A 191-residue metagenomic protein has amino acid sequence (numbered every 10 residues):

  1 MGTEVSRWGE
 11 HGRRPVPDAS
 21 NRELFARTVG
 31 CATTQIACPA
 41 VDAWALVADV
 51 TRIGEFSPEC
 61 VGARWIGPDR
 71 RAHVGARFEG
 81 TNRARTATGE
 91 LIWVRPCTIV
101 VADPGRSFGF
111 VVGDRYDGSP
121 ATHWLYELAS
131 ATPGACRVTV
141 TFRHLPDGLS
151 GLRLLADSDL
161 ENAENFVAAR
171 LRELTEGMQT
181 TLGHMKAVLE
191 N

Functional and structural regions predicted by a protein language model:
G2, W65-H123, E176-N191: Glycine-rich portal/gate segments that line the openings of hydrophobic small-molecule binding cavities
G2-V74: Hydrophobic ligand-binding cavity/cleft-lining segments
R27-Q35, R77, V94, S107 (+2 more regions): Intrinsic-disorder/low-complexity, polar/charged segments enriched in Ser/Thr/Lys/Arg/Asp/Glu/Gln
Q35, V100-V101, A129-S130: Well-ordered beta-strand positions
P39, P104-G105, A131-A135: Short strand-connecting beta-turns/loops that link adjacent beta-strands
D42-V47, I53, F78, I99 (+3 more regions): Hydrophobic pocket/interface hotspot
G62, A87, D147: Flexible, glycine-rich phosphate/dinucleotide-binding loops and adjacent beta-alpha linkers at cofactor/substrate
G113-E176: Beta-strand/loop substructures that line and gate deep hydrophobic ligand-binding cavities in soluble
